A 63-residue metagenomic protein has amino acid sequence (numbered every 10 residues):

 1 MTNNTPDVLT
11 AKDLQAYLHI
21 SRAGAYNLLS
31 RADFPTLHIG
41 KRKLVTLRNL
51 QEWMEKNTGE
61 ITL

Functional and structural regions predicted by a protein language model:
M1-G24, L28: Polyanion-binding surface elements
P6, K43-V45, G59: Residue-level detector of intrinsically disordered/flexible regions characterized by low predicted structural confidence
L18-L44: Major-groove DNA-recognition helix of helix-turn-helix-type DNA-binding domains
R22, L47, M54: Short amphipathic alpha-helical/adjacent loop interface patches that line ligand and macromolecule-binding sites
L50-L63: A short, Lys/Arg-enriched interface patch at domain edges and termini
